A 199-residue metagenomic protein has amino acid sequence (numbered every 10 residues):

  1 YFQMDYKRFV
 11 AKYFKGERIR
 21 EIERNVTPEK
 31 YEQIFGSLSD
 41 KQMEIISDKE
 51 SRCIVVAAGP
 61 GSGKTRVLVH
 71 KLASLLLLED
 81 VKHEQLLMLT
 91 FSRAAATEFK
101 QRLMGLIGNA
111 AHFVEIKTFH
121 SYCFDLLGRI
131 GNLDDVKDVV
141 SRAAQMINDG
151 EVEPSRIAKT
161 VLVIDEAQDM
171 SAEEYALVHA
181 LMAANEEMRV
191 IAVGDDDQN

Functional and structural regions predicted by a protein language model:
Y1-N132: P-loop NTPase Walker
E32-I34, V139-S141, Q168-D169: Short, flexible loop segments at the rims of nucleotide/cofactor-binding pockets, characterized by
G36-K41, A158, S171-A172: Short helix-coil-helix linker/hinge
D48, Q145-L162, A183-E186: Short basic/glycine-enriched coil/helix segment immediately N-terminal to the Walker B
R52, E84-Q85, A158-T160, M188: Short coil/turn segments at beta-strand junctions that form active-site/ligand-binding loops
P60-T65, H70, R93, V161 (+1 more regions): Conserved helicase motor core of SF1/SF2 NTP-dependent helicases
L75, L106, G150, L181-A184: Hydrophobic helix-cap positions at the C-terminus of alpha-helices in RecA-like/P-loop ATPase nucleotide-binding cores
I130-I147: Short glycine-rich substrate-engagement loop in P-loop NTPases that contacts/grips substrate
